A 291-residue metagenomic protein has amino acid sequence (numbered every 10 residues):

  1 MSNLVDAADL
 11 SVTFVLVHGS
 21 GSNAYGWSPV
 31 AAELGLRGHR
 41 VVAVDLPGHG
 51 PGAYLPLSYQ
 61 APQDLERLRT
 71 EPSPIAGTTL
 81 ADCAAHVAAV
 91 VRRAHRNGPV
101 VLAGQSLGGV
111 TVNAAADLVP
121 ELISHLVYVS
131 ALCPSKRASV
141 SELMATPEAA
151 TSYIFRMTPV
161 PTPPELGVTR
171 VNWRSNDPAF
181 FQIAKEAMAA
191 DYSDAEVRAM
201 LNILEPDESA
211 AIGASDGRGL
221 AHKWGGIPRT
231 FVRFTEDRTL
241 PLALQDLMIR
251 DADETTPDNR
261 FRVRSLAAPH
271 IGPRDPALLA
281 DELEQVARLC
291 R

Functional and structural regions predicted by a protein language model:
D6-T70, R92, L118-E121: Conserved HGGG/HGGXW glycine-rich cap/lid loop of the alpha/beta-hydrolase fold
G19-S22, Q105-L107, L132: Active-site glycine-rich loops that stabilize anionic/oxyanionic intermediates across multiple enzyme folds
A81-V100: Conserved acidic catalytic loop of the alpha/beta-hydrolase fold
G109-P120, S130: Short glycine-enriched nucleophile-adjacent loop and the immediately C-terminal alpha-helix near the catalytic center
D117, V127-R170, A211-I212: Flexible "cap/lid" loop of the alpha/beta hydrolase fold
T230-D237: Conserved strand-to-loop "acid loop" that flanks and positions the catalytic carboxylate
R238-M248: Conserved alpha/beta-hydrolase "acid-adjacent" motif
T255-R291: Catalytic active-site module of serine/aspartate enzymes centered on a nucleophile-bearing elbow/loop
